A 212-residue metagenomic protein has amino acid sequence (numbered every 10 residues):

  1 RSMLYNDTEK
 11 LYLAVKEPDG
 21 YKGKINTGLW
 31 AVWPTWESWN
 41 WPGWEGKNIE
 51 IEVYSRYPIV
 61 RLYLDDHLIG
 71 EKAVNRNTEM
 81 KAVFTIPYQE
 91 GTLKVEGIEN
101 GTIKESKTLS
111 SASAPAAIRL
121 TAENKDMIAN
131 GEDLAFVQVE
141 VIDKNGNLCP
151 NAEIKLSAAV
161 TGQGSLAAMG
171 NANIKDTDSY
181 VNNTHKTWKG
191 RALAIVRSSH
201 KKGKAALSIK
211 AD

Functional and structural regions predicted by a protein language model:
R1-G131, K144-L148: Substrate-binding clefts and catalytic carboxylate motifs of secreted carbohydrate-active enzymes
P58-H67, E153-A167: Extended low-complexity, serine/threonine- and proline-enriched intrinsically disordered segments
K72-A73, P115-L120, A158-K175: Short aromatic-acidic-glycine turn motif
K72-N77, I174-D178, T184-K189: Short, acidic Ser/Thr/Gly-rich low-complexity loop/linker segments typical of extracellular and cell-surface proteins
A82-Y88, Y180-H200: Short, hydrophobic beta-strand segments
G97, V141, I209-A211: Conserved structural position at the C-terminal beta-strand of extracellular beta-sandwich adhesion modules
G131-V137, G203-K204: Short, solvent-exposed loop/turn segments enriched in Ser/Thr/Gly
N147, K202, A206-K210: C-terminal low-complexity, glycine/proline- and small-hydrophobic-enriched intrinsically disordered tails that act as
